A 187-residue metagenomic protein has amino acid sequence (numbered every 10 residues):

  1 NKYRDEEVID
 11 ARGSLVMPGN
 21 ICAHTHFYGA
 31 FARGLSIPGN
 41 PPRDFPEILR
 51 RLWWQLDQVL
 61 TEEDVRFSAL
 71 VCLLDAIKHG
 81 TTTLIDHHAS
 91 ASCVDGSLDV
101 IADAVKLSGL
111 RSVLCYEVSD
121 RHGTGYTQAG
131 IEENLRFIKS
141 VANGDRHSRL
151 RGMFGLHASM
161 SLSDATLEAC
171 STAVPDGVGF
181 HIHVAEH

Functional and structural regions predicted by a protein language model:
N1-M17: Histidine-rich, glycine-flanked metal-binding segment
A11, A23-F27, H87, V184-H187: Generic detector of well-ordered alpha-helical packing
S14-S36: Di-metal (Zn2+ and/or Mg2+/Mn2+) metal-binding site signature of metallo-dependent hydrolases with the MBL/beta-CASP
F31-V65, R121-G123, I131, L135 (+1 more regions): Active-site gating loops and adjacent loop-to-helix segments of metal-dependent hydrolytic enzymes
L73: Conserved, well-structured core segments that form or line functional sites
T82-T83: Short acidic/polar active-site loop segments enriched in Thr and Asp
H88-H187: Metal-coordinating catalytic core of metallo-dependent amide/deamination hydrolases
